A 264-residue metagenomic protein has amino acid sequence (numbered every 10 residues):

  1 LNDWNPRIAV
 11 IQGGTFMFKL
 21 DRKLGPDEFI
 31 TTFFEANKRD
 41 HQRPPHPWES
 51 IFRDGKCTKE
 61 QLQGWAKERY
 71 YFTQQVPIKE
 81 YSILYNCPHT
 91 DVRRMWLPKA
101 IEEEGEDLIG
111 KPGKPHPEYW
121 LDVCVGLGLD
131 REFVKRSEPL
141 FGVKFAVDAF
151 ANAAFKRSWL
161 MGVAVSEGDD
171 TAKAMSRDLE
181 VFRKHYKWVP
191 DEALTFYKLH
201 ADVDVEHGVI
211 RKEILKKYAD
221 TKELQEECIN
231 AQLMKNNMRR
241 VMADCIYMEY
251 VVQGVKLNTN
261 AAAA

Functional and structural regions predicted by a protein language model:
L1-F16: Short, Lys/Arg-enriched N-terminal segments with co-localized hydrophobic residues within the first ~10-30 amino acids
F18-A264: Non-heme di-metal
